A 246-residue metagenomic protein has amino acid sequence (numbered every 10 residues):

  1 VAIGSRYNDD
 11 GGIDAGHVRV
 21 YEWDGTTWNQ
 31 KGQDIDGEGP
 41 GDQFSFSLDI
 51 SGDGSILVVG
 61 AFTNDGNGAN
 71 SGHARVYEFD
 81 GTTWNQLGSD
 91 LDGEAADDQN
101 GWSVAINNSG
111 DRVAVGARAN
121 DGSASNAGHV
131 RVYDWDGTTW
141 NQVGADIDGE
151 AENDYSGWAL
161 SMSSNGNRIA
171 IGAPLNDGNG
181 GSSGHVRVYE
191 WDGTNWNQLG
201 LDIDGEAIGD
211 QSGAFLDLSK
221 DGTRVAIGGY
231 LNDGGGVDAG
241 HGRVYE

Functional and structural regions predicted by a protein language model:
V1-E246: Conserved beta-strand/short-helix segments that make up beta-rich extracellular adhesion/recognition modules
